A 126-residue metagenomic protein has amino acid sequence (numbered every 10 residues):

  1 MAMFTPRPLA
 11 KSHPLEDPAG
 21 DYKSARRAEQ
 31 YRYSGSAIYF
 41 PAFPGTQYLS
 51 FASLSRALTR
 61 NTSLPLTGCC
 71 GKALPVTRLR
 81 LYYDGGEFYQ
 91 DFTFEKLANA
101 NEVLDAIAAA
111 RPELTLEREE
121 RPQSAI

Functional and structural regions predicted by a protein language model:
M1-F4, P44, I126: Gram-positive cell-envelope targeting signals
M1-G35: Anionic N-terminal interaction surfaces
D17, Y22, Y33, I38-P41 (+3 more regions): Generic preference for well-ordered secondary structure
R26, F43-P44, D84-E87: Glycine-centered tight beta-turn/hairpin loop motif at sheet-sheet or coil-to-beta transitions
E29, Y33-I38, T46, A106-L114: A generic structural signal for ordered secondary structure
S34-C70: Phosphoinositide-binding peripheral membrane targeting modules
R56-I126: Acidic, Ser/Thr- and proline-rich intrinsically disordered linker/docking segments of eukaryotic scaffolds
